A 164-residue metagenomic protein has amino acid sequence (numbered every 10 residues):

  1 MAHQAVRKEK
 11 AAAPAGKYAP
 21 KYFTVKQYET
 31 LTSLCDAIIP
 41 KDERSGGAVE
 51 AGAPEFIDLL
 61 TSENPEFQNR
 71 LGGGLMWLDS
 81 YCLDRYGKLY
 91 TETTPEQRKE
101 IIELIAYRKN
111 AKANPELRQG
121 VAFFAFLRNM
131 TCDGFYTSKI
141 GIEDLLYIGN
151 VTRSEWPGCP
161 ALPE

Functional and structural regions predicted by a protein language model:
A2-S33: C-terminal segment of N-terminal export signals and the immediately downstream linker at the start of the mature
A15, E29-S33, S45, G52-E164: Mature-region segments of soluble proteins
P20-Y22, A48-G52: Short acidic/polar alpha-helix capping motifs at helix-coil junctions
K41-G47: Short, solvent-exposed loop/turn elements at domain surfaces
